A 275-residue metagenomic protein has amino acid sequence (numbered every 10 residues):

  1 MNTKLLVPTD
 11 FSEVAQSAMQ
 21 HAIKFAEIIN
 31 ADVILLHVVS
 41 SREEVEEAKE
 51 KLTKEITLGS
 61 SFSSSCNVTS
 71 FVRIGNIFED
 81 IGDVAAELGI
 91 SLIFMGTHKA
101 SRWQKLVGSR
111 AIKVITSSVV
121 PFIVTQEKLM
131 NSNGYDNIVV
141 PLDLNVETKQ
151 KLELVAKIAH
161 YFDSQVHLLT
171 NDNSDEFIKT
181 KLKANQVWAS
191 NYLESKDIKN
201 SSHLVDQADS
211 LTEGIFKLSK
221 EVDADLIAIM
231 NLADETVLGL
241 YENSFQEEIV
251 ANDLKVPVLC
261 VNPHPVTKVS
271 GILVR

Functional and structural regions predicted by a protein language model:
M1-E47, N137-S202, E221-L226, N252-D253 (+1 more regions): Small/aliphatic-rich secondary-structure junction motif
F25, D80-V84, L88, G214-L218: CheY-like receiver
E46, K105-L106, K151, F177-K181 (+3 more regions): Short, well-ordered secondary-structure micro-motifs
K51-K54, A111-I112, V140-L142, A184-V187 (+2 more regions): Short, hinge-like loop/turn segments at secondary-structure boundaries
G59-C66, L193-I198: Short helix-capping segments at alpha-helix termini
N67-S70, S202-H203: Rossmann-fold cofactor-recognition segment
V72-D80, A208-T212: Charged docking surfaces used in two-component/phosphorelay signaling
D83-N131, K220-L273: Gly/Ser-rich helix-loop-strand patches that form or flank binding pockets for ribonucleotide-derived cofactors
